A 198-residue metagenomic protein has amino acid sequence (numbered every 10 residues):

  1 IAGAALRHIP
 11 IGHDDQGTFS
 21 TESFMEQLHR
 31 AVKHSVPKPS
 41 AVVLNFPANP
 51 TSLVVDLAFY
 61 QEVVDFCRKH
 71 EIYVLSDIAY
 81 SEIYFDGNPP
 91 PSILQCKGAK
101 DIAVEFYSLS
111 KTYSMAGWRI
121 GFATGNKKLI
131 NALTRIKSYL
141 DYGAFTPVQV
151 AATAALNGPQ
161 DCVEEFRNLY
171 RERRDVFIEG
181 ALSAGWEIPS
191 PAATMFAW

Functional and structural regions predicted by a protein language model:
I1-L6: Substrate-binding/gating loop at the entrance of the active-site cleft, primarily in PLP-dependent aminotransferase-like
I11-G87: Active-site phosphate-binding strand-loop segment of PLP-dependent enzymes
C96-A132, A144: Active-site PLP attachment segment
G125, N157, F196-W198: Conserved PLP-binding active-site segment of the aspartate aminotransferase-like
L133-L140, A155-E179: Structural signature of PLP-dependent enzymes
S138-F145, S183-E187: Glycine/threonine-rich helix-loop capping motifs at alpha-helix boundaries
T153, L169-A181, I188-W198: Conserved glycine-rich beta-strand-loop-beta hairpin in the small C-terminal domain of fold type I
